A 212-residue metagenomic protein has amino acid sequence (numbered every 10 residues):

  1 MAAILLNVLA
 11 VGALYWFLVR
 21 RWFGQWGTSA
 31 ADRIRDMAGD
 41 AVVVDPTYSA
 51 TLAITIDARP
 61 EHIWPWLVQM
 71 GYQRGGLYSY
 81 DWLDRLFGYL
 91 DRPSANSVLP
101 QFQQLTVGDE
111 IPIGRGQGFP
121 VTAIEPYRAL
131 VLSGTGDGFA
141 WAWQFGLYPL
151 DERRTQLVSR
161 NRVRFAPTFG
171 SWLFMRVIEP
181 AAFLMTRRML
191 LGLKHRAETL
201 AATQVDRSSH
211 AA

Functional and structural regions predicted by a protein language model:
M1-N7: Feature marks short, highly hydrophobic, charge-poor N-terminal signal-anchor/signal peptide-like helices that anchor
N7-V11, F17-F23, L77, E110-Q117 (+1 more regions): Short low-complexity stretches enriched in small and charged residues
V8-S49: Short acidic N-proximal helix/loop "leader" segments that mark the beginning of a domain or an inter-domain linker
T28-A30, G108, A182: Helix N-terminus capping/helix-initiation residues
D36-M37, V43-V44, T55-H62, V68-Q144 (+4 more regions): Glycine-rich portal/gate segments that line the openings of hydrophobic small-molecule binding cavities
A202-A212: Short, intrinsically disordered terminal tails adjacent to the first/last structured region
